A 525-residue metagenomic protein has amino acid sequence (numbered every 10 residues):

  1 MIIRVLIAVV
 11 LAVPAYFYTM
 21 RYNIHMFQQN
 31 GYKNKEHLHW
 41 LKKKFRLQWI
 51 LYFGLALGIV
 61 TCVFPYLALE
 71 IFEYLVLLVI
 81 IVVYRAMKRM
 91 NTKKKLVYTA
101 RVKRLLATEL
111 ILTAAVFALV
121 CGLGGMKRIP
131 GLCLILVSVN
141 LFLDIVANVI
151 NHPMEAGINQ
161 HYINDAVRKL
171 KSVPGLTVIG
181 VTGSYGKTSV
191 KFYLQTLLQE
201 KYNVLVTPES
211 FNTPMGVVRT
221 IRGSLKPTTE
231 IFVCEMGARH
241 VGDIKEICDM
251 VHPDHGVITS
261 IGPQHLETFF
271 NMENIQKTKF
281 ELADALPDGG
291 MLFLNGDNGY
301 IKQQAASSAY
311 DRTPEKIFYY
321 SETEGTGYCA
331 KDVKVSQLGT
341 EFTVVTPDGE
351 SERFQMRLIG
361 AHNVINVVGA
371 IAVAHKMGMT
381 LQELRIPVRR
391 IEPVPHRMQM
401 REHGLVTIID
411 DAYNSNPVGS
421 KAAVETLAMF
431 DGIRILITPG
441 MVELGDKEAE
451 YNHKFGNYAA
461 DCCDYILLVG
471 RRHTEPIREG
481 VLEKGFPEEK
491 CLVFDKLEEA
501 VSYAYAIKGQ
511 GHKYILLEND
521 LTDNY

Functional and structural regions predicted by a protein language model:
M1-H152, A372-L381, I386-Y525: ATP-dependent carboxylate-amine ligase
A147-D165: N-terminal pre-Walker A segment at the start of P-loop NTPase domains
H161-S172, Q399, S502-Y503: A short, basic/flexible loop-to-alpha-helix module at the beginning of a structural domain
A166-N212: Walker A (P-loop) phosphate-binding motif
G180, L205-T207, I231-E235, L292-L294 (+2 more regions): Short catalytic-loop micro-motif centered on adjacent basic/acidic residues
T213, V218-S307, V442-K454: Flexible active-site lid/hinge loop adjacent to a nucleotide/diphosphate and Mg2+-phosphate binding pocket
I258-T407, G432, N457-Y465, T474-L492 (+3 more regions): Acidic, Mg2+-coordinating active-site environments of NTP-dependent enzymes
